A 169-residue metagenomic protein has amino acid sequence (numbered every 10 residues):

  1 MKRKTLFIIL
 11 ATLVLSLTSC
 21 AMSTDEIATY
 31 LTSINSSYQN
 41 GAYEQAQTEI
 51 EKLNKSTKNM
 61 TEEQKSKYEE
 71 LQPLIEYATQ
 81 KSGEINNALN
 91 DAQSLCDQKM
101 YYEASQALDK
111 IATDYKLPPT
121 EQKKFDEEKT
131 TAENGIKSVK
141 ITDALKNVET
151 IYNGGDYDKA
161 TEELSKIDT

Functional and structural regions predicted by a protein language model:
R3, F7, S19-K52, N59-T169: Amphipathic alpha-helical assembly segments used for oligomerization, scaffolding, or translocation
I9-S16: Bacterial N-terminal signal peptides
